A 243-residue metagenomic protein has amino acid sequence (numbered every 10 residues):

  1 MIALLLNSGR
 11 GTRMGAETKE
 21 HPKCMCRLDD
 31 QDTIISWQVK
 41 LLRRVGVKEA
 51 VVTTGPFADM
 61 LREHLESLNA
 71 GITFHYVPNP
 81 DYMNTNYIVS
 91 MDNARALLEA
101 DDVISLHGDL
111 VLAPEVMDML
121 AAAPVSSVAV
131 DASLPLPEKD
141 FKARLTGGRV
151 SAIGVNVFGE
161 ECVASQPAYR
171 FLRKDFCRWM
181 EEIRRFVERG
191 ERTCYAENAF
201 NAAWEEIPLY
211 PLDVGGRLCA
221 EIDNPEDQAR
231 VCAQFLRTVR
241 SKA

Functional and structural regions predicted by a protein language model:
M1-A3, A164-A243: Conserved alpha/beta core of the MobA/IspD/sugar-nucleotide pyrophosphorylase nucleotidyltransferase superfamily
M1-K19: N-terminal nucleotide-binding beta1-loop-alpha1 segment
I2-L5, D32-D101: Conserved N-terminal catalytic core of the sugar/cofactor nucleotidyltransferase
R13, M60-E63, E115, E221 (+1 more regions): Phosphate- and divalent-cation-binding pockets in alpha/beta enzyme and binding domains that engage nucleotide-derived
E20-S36: Short catalytic helix/loop segments, enriched in acidic residues and glycine and frequently bearing histidine
M25, A143-L145, P211: A structural signal for short hydrophobic beta-strand segments in well-ordered beta-sheet cores
N69-F141: Conserved beta-loop-beta/alpha segment of the NTase-like Rossmann-fold superfamily that binds/positions NTPs
A113-G190: Conserved core of the sugar-phosphate nucleotidyltransferase
